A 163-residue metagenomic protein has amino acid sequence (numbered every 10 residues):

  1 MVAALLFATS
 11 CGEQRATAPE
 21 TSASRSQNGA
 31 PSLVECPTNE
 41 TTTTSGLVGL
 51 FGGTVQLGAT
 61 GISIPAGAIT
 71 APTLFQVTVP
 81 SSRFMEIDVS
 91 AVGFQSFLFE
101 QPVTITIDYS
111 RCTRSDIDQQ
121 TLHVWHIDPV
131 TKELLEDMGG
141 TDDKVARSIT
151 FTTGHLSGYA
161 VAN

Functional and structural regions predicted by a protein language model:
M1-A3: Sec-dependent N-terminal signal peptides
F7-S10: C-terminal motif of bacterial Sec signal peptides marking the signal peptidase cleavage site
G12-Q14: Bacterial signal peptide processing site
T17-C36: Ser/Thr/Gly/Pro-rich low-complexity, disordered linker/stalk segments of secreted and cell-surface proteins
P31, E35-T43, V48-G52, F75-V130: Proteolytic processing hotspots in large secreted/extracellular or virion-associated proteins and select intracellular
G52-F75: Short, surface-exposed binding/anchoring microloops in extracellular/periplasmic proteins
E136-K144: Solvent-exposed serine/threonine-rich low-complexity stretches and specific carbohydrate-binding patches
S148-N163: C-terminal beta-strand-rich structural cap/linker in extracellular carbohydrate-active enzymes
